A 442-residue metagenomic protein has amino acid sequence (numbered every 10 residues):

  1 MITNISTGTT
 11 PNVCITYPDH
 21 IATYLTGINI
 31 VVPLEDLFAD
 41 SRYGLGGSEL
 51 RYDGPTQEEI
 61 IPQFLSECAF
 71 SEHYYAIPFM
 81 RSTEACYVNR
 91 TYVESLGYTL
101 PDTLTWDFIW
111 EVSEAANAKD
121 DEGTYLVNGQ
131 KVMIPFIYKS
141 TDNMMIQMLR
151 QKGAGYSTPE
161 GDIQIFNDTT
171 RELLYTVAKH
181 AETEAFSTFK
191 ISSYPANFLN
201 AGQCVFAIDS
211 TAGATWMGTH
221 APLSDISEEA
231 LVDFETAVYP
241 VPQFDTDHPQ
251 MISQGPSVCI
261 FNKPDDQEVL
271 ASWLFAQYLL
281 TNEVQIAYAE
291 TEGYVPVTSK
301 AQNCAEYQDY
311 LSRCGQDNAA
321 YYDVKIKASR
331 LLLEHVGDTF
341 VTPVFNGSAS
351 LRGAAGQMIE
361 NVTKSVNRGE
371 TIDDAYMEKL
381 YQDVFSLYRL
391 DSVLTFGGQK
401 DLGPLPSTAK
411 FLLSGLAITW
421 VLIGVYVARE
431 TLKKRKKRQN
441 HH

Functional and structural regions predicted by a protein language model:
M1-Y24, N197: Early extracytoplasmic/lumenal segment of secretory-pathway proteins
P18-T83, Y125-L126, L231-P242: Hinge/lid segment of periplasmic solute-binding proteins
E35-E58, V127, I134, A154-E172 (+2 more regions): Short, solvent-exposed loop/beta-turn-alpha elements that line the ligand-binding surface or hinge of extracytoplasmic
S66-F79, E84, F108-I163: Extracytoplasmic/periplasmic solute-binding protein
L96, K179-T183, P222-K300: Extracytoplasmic/periplasmic substrate-recognition and gating elements
V112-E114, P159-S192, T236-A237, V241: Glycine-centered hinge/linker elements that transmit conformational signals in sensory and ligand-binding systems
T236-Q243, A289-T363: Long, aromatic- and glycine/proline-rich binding clefts that accommodate carbohydrate-like moieties
V324-H442: Conserved C-terminal helix/tail region of periplasmic/extracytoplasmic solute-binding proteins
